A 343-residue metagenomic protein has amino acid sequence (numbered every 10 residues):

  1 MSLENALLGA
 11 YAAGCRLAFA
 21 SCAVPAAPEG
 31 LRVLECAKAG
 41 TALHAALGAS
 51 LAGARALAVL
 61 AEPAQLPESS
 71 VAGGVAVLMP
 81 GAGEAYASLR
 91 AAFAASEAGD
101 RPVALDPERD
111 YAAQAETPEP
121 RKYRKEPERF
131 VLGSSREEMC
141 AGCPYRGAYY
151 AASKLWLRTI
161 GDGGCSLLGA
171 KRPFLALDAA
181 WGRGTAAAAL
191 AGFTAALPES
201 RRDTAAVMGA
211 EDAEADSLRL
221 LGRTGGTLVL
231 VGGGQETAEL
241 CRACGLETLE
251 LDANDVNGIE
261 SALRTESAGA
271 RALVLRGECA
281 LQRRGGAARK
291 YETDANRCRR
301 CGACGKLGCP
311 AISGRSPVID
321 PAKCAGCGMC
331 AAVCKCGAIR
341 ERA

Functional and structural regions predicted by a protein language model:
M1-R90, T117-R202, E250: Thiamine diphosphate
A54, L66-A76, A215-G232, R271-L275: A short alpha/beta connector and helix-capping loop motif
A58-A61, A76-G81, A104-E108, V207-M208 (+2 more regions): Short beta-strand segments
S69-E108, E199, G234-A262: Conserved thiamine diphosphate
A104-E126, E341-A343: Terminal amphipathic helices with adjacent charged low-complexity linkers/tails
T117, L251-G286: Catalytic cores of enzyme domains
A151, R299-D320, A325, M329-A343: Iron-sulfur cluster-binding cysteine motifs and their immediate structural context in ferredoxin-like electron-transfer
